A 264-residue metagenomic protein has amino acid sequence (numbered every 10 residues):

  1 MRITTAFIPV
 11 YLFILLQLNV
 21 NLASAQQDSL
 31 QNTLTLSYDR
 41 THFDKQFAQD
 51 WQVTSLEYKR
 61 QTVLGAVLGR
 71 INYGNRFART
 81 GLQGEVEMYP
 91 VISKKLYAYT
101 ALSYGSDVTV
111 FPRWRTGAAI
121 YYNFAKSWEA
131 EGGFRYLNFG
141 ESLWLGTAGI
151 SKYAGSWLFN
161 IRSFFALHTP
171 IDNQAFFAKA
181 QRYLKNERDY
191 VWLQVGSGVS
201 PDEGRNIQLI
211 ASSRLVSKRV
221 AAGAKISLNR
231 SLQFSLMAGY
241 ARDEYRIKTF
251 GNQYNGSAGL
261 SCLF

Functional and structural regions predicted by a protein language model:
M1-T33, F264: Cleavable N-terminal export/targeting peptides
L22, F250-Q253: Composition- and surface-driven signal marking solvent-exposed, interaction-prone regions in large proteins
N32, L36-S55, I71-E85, A101-G251: Outer-membrane beta-barrel translocator/channel fold
R60-Q61: Catalytic domains of carbohydrate-active enzymes, especially glycoside hydrolases
L64-A66, Y89-A98: Short helix C-cap/helix-to-loop transition motifs enriched in small/turn-promoting residues
G155, N252-F264: Outer-membrane beta-barrel "beta-signal"
